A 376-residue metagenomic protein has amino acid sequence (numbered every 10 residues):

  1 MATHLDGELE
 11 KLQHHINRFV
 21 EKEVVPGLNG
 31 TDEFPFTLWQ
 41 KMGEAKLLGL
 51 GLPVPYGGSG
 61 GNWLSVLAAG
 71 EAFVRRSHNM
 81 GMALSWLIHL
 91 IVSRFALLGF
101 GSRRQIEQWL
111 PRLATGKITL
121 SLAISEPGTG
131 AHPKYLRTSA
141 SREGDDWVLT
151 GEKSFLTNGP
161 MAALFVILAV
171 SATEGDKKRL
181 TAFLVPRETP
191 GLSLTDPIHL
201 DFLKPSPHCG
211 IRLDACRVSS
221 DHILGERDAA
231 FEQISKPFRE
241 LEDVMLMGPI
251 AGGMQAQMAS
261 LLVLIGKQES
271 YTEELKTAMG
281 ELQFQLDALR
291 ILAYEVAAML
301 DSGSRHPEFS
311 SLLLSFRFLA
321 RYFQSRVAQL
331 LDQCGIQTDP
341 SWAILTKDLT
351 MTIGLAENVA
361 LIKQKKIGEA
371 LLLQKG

Functional and structural regions predicted by a protein language model:
M1-W86, Q268, L300-S302, G368-G376: Amphipathic, small/basic residue-rich leader segments at the start of a protein or domain
G7, D196-R290: Glycine-rich beta->alpha junctions and the first turn(s) of the following alpha-helix
V24-G30, L262-S270, D287-T346: C-terminal helix-coil-helix/basic helical segment that borders enzyme active sites and/or dimer interfaces and provides
L50, T115-S125: A short, Trp-centered hydrophobic/proline-enriched beta-strand micro-motif
G81-R104: N-terminal glycine-rich flavin-associated loop
T138-S141: A structural signal for short hydrophobic beta-strand segments in well-ordered beta-sheet cores
T150-S193: A short core secondary-structure module
S325-G376: Glycine-rich phosphate/cofactor-binding loops in nucleotide/flavin-utilizing enzymes
